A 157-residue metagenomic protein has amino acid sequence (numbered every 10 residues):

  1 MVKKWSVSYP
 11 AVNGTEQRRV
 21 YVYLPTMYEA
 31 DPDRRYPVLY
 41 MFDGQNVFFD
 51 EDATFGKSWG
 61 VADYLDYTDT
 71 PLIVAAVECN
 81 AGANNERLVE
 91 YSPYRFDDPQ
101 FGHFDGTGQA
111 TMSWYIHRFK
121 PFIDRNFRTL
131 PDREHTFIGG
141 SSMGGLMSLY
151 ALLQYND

Functional and structural regions predicted by a protein language model:
M1-D157: Non-catalytic cap/lid and distal C-terminal segments of serine-dependent acyl enzymes
